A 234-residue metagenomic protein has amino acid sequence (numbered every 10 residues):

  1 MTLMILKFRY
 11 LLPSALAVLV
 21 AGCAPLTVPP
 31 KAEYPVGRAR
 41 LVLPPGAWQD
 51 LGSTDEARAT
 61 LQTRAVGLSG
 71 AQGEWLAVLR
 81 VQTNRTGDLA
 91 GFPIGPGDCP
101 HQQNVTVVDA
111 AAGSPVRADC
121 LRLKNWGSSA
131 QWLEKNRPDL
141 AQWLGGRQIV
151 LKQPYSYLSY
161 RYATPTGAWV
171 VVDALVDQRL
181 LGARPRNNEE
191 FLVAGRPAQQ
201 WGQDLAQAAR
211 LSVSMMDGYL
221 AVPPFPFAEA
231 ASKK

Functional and structural regions predicted by a protein language model:
T2-A15: Bacterial N-terminal signal peptides that target proteins for export
S14-A17, K31: Exposed boundary/loop context
V20-G22: C-terminal motif of bacterial Sec signal peptides marking the signal peptidase cleavage site
A24-G113: N-terminal Sec/ER secretory leader and immediately downstream segment of secreted/extracellular precursors
Q82-E229: Mature extracytoplasmic/lumenal regions of exported proteins
S232-K234: Short, solvent-exposed mixed-charge patches
